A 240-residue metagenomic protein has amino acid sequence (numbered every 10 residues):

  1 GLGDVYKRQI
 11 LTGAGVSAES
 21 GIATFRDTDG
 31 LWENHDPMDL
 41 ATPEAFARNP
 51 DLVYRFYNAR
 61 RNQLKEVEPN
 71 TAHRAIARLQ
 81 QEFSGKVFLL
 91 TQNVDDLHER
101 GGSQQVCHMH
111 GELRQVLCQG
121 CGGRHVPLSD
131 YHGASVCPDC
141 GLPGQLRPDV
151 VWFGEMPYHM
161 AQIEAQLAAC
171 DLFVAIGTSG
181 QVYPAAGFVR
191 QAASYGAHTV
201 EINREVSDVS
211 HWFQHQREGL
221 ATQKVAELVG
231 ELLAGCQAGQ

Functional and structural regions predicted by a protein language model:
D4-Q240: Conserved catalytic core of sirtuin-type NAD+-dependent deacylases
